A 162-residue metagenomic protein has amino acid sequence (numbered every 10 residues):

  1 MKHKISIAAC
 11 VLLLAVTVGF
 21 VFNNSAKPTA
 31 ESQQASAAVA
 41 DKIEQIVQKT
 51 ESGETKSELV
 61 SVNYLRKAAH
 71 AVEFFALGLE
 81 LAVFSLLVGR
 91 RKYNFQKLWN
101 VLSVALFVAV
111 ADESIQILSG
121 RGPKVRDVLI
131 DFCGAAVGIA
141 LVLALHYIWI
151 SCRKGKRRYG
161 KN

Functional and structural regions predicted by a protein language model:
M1-P28, A135-N162: Terminal transmembrane helix and immediately flanking juxtamembrane interfaces of multi-pass membrane proteins
K2-F75, L79: "…centered on the first transmembrane helix and the immediately adjacent amphipathic helix/loop
K2-H3, V88-Q96: Membrane-interface helix-boundary motifs at transmembrane edges
T17-V21, A105-D112: Alpha-helical transmembrane segments of multi-pass membrane proteins
T29-A30, L86-R91, I117, R121 (+2 more regions): Transmembrane helix-loop junctions in multipass membrane proteins, especially transporters and channels
E73-G89, G134-W149: Membrane-interfacial alpha-helical segments at the cytosolic side of multi-pass membrane proteins
N94-V108: Membrane-embedded alpha-helical segments that form the functional core of polytopic membrane enzymes, especially those
A109-C133: Interfacial helix-loop-helix junctions of multi-pass membrane proteins
